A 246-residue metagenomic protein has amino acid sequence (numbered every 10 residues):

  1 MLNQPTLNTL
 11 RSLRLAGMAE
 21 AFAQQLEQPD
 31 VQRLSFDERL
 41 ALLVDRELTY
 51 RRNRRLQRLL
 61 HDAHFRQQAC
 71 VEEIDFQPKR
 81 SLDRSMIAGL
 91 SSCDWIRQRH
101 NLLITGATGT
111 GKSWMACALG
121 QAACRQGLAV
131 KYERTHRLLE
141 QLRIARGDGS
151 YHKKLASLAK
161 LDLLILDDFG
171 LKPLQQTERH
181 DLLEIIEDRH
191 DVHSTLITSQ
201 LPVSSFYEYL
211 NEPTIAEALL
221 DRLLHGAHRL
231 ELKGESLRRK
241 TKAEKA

Functional and structural regions predicted by a protein language model:
M1-N8, K240-A246: Intrinsically disordered, low-complexity and often Lys/Arg-enriched segments
N8, A16-Q67: Interdomain "pre-motor" coupling segment immediately N-terminal to P-loop NTPase/helicase cores
T9, H61-L82: Dynamic helix-loop-helix/coil hinge segments at AAA+ ATPase domain boundaries and subdomain interfaces
F22, A129, E133, R137-K160 (+1 more regions): Replace "adjacent to P-loop NTPase cores in ATP/GTP-dependent enzymes" with "adjacent to NTP-binding cores
L82-K160: Conserved P-loop
L163: Walker B motif beta-strand of ABC-family P-loop ATPases
